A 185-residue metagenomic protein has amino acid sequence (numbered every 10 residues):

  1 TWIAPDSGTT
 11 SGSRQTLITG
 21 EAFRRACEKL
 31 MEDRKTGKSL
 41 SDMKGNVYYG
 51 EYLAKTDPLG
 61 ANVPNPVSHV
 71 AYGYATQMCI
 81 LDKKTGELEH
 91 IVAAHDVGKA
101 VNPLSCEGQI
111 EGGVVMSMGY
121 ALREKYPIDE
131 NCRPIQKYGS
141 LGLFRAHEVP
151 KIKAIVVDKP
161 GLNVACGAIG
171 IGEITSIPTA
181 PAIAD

Functional and structural regions predicted by a protein language model:
T1-D185: C-terminal catalytic domains of large/alpha subunits in multi-subunit enzymes
